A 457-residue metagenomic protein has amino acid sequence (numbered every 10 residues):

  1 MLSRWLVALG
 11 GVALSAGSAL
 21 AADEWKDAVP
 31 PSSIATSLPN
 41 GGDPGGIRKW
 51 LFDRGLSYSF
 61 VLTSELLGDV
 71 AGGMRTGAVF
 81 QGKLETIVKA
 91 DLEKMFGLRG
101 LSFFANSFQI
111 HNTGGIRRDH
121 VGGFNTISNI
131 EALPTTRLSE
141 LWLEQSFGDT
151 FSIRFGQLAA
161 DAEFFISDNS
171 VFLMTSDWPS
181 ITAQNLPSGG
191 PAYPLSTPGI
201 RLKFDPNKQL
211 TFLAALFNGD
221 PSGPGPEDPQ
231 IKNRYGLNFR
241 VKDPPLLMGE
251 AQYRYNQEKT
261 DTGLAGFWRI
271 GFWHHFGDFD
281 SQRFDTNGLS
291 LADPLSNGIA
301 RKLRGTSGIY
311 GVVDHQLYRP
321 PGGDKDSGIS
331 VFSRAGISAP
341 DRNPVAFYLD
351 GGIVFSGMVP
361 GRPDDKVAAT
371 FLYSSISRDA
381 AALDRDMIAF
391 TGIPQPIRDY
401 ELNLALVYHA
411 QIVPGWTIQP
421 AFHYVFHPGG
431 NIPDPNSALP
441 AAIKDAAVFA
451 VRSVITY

Functional and structural regions predicted by a protein language model:
L2, G11, A16-E65, D69 (+2 more regions): N-terminal periplasmic/intermembrane-space "pro-region" immediately following the signal or transit peptide
D23, G42-Y58, D91-F103, D149-T150 (+5 more regions): Short loop/turn motifs that connect adjacent beta-strands in outer-membrane beta-barrel proteins
N40, R54, G68, A78-L84 (+8 more regions): Residues that define the transmembrane beta-barrel architecture of outer-membrane proteins
K49, S64, A90-F96, E144-Q145 (+8 more regions): Residue-level signature of outer-membrane beta-barrel architecture
Y58-L66, F103-Q109, I153-Q157, F212-N218 (+8 more regions): Transmembrane beta-barrel strands of outer-membrane/channel proteins
G77-S222, N343-F347, F355-L383: Outer membrane beta-barrel
Y235-R240, E250-Q252, G271-S307, R319 (+5 more regions): Outer membrane beta-barrel transmembrane domains
A369, I443-Y457: Outer-membrane beta-barrel "beta-signal"
